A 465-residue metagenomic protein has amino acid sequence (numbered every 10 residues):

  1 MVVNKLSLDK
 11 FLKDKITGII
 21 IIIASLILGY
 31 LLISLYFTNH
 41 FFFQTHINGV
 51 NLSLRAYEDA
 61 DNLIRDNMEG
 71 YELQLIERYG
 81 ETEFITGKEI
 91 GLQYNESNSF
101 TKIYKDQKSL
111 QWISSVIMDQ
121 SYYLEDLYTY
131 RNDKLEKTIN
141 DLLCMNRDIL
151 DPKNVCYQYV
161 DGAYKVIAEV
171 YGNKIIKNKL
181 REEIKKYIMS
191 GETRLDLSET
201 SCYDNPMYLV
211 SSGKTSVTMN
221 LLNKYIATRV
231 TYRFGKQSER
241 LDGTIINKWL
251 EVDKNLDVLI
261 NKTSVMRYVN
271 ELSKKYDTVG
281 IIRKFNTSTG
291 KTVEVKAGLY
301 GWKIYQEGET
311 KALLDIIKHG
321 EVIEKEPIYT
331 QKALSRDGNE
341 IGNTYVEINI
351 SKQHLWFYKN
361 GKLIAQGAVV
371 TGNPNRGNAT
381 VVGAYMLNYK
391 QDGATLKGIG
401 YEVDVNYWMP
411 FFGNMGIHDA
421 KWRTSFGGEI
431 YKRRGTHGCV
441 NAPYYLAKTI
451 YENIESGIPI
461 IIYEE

Functional and structural regions predicted by a protein language model:
V2-V403, Y407, I454-S456, I461-E465: Surface-exposed, secretory/extracytoplasmic low-complexity segments enriched in Ser/Thr/Asn/Gly/Pro
T380, G398-E465: Exported/periplasmic cell-wall-interacting domains
